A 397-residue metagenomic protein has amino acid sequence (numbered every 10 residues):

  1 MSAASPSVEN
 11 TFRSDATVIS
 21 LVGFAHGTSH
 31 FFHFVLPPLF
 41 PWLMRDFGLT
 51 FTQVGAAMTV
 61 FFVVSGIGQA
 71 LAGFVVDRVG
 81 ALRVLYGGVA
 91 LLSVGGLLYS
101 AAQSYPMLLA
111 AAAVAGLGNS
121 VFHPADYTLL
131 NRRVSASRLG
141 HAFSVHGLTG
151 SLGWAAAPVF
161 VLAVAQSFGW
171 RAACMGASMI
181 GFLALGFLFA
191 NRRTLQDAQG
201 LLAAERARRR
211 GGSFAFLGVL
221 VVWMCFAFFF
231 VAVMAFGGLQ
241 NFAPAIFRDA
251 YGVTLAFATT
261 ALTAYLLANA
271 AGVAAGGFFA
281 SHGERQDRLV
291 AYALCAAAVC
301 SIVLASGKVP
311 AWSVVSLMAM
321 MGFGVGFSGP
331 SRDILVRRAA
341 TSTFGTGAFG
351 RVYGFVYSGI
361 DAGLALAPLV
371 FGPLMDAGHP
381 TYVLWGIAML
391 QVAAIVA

Functional and structural regions predicted by a protein language model:
S2-R13, L195-M224: Juxtamembrane intracellular "pre-TM" segments in multi-pass secondary transporters
F34, F62-A70, W154-A155, L266-A274 (+1 more regions): Residue-level signature of mid-helix packing/kink "hotspots" within the transmembrane helices of 12-pass Major
L36-P37, V221-T263, A270: Extracytoplasmic gate region of multi-pass secondary transporters
I67-Q103: Conserved MFS/SLC helix-loop-helix module at the cytosolic interface between two early adjacent transmembrane helices
G68-G80, V273-R285, M375: Helix-to-loop junctions at the C-terminal end of transmembrane segments in multipass secondary transporters
R78-G88, S281-L294: Cytoplasmic membrane-interface "Motif A"-like loop-to-helix N-cap segments of 12-TM Major Facilitator Superfamily
A111-G150: Cytoplasmic helix-loop-helix junction between adjacent transmembrane helices in 12-TM secondary transporters
H146-R193: Helix-loop-helix hairpin linking two adjacent transmembrane segments in secondary transporters
